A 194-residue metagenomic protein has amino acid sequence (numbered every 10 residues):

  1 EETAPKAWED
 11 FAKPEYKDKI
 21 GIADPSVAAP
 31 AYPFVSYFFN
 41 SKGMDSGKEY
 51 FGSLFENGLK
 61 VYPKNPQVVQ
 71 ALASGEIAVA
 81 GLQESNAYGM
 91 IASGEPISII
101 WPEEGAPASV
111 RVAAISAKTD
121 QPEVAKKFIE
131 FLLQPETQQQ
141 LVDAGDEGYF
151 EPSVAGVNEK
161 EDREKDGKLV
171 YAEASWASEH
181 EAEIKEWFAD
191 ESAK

Functional and structural regions predicted by a protein language model:
E1-E2, D18, S26-P30, E84-Y88 (+2 more regions): Solvent-exposed loop/turn segments at secondary-structure junctions within structured extracellular/periplasmic domains
E1-E76: Extracytoplasmic ligand-binding site segments that recognize negatively charged/polar headgroups
K19-A23, A78-L82, S98-W101: Structural recognition of the beta-strand scaffold that forms the well-ordered cores of secreted hydrolase catalytic
Y50-L54, V61, S93-A117: Periplasmic-binding protein-like
V68-V69, A87, A125, Q138: Short, hydrophobic alpha-helical packing/hinge segments within bilobed ligand-binding/sensory domains
A73, A78-P96: A ligand-binding cleft/hinge motif common to bilobed small-molecule-binding domains
P107, R111, S116-A172: Mature extracytoplasmic/periplasmic domains
N158-K194: Extracellular/periplasmic bilobal clamshell ligand-binding domains
